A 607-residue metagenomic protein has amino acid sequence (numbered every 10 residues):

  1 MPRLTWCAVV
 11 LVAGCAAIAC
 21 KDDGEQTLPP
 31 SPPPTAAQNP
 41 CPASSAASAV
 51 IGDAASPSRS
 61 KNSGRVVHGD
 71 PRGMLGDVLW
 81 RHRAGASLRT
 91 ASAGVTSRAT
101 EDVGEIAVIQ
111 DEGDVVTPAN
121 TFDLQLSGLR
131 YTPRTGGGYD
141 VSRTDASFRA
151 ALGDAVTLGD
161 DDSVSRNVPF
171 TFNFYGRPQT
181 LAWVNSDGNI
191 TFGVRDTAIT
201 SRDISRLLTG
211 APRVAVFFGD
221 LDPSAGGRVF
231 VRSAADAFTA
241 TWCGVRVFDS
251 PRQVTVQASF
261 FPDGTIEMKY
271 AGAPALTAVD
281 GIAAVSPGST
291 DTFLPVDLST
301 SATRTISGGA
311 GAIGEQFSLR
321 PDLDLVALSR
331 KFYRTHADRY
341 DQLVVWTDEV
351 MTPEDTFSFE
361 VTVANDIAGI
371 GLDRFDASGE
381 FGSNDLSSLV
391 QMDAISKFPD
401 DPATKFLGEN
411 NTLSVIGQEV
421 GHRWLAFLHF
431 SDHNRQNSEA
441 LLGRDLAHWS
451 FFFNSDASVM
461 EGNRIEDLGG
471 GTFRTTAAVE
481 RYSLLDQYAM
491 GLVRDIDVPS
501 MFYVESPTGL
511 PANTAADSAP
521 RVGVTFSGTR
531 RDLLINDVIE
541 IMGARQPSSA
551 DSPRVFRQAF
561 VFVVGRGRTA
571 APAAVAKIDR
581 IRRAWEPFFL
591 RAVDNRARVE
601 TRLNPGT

Functional and structural regions predicted by a protein language model:
M1-V9: Bacterial N-terminal signal peptides that target proteins for export
A16-A19: C-terminal motif of bacterial Sec signal peptides marking the signal peptidase cleavage site
K21-D23: Bacterial signal peptide processing site
T27-T35: Intrinsically disordered, low-complexity proline-rich regions
N39-L328, L485, M542-T607: Extracytoplasmic Ser/Thr/Pro-rich, glycosylation-prone low-complexity segments
P169, P178, G314-V420, A515-G606: Zn2+-dependent metallopeptidase catalytic core
Q253-Q257, R481, D495-G528: Short linear, low-complexity motifs centered on an aromatic residue
E409-L492: The catalytic-center signature of Zn2+-dependent metalloproteases
